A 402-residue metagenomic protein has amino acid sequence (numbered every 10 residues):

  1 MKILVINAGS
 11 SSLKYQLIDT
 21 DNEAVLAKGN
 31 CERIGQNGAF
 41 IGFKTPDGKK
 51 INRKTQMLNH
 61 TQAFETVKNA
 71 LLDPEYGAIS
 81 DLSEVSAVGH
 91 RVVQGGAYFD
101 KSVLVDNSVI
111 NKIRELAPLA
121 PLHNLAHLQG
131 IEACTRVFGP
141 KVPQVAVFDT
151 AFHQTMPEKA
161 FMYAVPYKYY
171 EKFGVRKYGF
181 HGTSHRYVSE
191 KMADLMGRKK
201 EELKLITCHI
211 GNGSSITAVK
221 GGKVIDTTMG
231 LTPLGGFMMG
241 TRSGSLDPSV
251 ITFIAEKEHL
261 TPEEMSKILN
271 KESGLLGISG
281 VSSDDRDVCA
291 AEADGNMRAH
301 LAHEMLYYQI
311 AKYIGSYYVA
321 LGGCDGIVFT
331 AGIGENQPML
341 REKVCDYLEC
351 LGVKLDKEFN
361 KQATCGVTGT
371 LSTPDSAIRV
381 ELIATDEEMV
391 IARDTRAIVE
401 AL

Functional and structural regions predicted by a protein language model:
M1-G96: N-terminal glycine/serine-rich phosphate-binding loop of ATP-dependent small-molecule kinases, especially carbohydrate
G9, H90-V93, I210, C324-N336: Glycine-rich beta-strand-to-loop/alpha-helix junction loops that act as flexible
A70-S86, M192-K199, I314-D325: Phosphate/pyrophosphate-binding loops at sites that engage ATP/ADP/AMP, CoA/4′-phosphopantetheine, polyphosphate
L71, E75-H123, P143-V145, A151-A160: Short beta-strand-loop/turn "lid" adjacent to the catalytic site in phosphate-handling enzymes
F152-A255: Glycine-rich phosphate-binding loop of actin/hexokinase-like ATP-binding domains
K220, D226-T261, K267, A331-A363: Catalytic phosphate/nucleotide-handling subdomain of diverse soluble enzymes
K267, G274-I278, D285-A320: Adenine-nucleotide phosphate-binding core of ATP-dependent small-molecule kinases
H300, E304-A320, G334-L402: Internal helix-turn-beta structural module
